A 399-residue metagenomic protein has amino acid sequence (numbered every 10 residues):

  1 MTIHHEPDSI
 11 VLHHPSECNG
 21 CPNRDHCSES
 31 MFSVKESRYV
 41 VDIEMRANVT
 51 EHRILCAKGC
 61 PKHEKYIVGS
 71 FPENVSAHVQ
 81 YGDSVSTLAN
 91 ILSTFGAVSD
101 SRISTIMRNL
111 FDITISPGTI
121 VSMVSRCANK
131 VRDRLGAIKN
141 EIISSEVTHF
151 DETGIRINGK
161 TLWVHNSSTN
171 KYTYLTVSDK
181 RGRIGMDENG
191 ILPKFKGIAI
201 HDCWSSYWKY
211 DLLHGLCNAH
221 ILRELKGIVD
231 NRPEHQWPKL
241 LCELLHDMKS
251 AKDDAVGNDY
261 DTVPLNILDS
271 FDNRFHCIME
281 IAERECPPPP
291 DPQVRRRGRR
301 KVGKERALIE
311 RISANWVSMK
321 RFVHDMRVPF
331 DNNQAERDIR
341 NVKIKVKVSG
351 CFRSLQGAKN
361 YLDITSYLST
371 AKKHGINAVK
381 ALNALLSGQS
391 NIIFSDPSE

Functional and structural regions predicted by a protein language model:
M1, A57-G59, E64-E399: Catalytic center-proximal scaffold of phosphoryl-transfer enzymes
M1-S76, V121, F150: Short, flexible loop/hinge motifs at secondary-structure junctions
